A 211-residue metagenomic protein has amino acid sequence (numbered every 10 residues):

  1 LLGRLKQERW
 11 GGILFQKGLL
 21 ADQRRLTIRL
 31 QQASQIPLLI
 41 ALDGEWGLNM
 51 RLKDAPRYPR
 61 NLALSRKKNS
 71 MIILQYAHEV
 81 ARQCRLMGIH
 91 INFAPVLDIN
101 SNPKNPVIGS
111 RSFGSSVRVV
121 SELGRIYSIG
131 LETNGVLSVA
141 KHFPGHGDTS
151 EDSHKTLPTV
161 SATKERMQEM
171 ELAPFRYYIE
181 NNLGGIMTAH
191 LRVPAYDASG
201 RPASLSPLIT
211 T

Functional and structural regions predicted by a protein language model:
L1-L14: N-terminal carbohydrate-binding/catalytic regions of secreted carbohydrate-active enzymes
G12-Q16, N92-F93: Short catalytic-loop micro-motif centered on adjacent basic/acidic residues
I13, A21-Q32, L38, L48-M50 (+1 more regions): Second-shell residues forming the walls of enzyme active-site clefts
L19-R25, R66-R82, V117-E122, E165-E169: Glycine-rich anion/phosphate-binding loops
L30-R57, I73-N100, V120-P144: Glycine-rich, aromatic-flanked loop segments that form ligand/cofactor-binding clefts across common enzyme folds
P56-N69, S112-G114: A charged helix-plus-loop insertion that forms the helical arch/lid used to bind and gate nucleic-acid substrates
